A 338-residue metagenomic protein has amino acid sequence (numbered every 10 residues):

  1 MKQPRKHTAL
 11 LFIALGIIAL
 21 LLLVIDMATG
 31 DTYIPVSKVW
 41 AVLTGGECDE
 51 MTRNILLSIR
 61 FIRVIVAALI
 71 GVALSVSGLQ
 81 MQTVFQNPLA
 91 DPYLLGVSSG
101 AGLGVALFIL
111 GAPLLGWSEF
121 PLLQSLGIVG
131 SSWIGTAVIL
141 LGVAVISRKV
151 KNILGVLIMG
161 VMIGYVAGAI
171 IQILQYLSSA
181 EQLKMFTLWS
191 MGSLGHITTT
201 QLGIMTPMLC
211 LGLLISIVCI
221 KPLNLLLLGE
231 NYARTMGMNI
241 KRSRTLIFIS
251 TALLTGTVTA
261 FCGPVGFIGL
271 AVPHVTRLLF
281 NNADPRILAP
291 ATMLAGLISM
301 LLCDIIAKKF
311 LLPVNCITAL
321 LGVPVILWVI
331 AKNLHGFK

Functional and structural regions predicted by a protein language model:
M1-K338: Alpha-helical transmembrane segments in inner-membrane proteins
